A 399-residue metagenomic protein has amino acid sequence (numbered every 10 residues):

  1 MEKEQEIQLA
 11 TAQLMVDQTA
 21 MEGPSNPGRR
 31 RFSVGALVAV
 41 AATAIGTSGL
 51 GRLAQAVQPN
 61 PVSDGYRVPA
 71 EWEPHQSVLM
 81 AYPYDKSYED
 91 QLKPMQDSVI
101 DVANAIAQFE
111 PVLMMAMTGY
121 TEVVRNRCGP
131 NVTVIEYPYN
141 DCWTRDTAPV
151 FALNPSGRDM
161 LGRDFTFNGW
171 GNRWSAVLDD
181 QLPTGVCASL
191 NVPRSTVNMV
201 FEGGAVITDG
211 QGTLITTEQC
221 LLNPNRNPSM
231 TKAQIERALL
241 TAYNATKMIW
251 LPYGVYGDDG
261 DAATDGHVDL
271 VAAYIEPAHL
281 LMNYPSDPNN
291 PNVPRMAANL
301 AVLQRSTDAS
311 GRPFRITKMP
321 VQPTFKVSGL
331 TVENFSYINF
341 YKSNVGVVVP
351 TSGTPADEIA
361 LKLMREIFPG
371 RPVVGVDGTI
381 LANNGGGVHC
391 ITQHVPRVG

Functional and structural regions predicted by a protein language model:
M1-G28, A41, Q55: N-terminal secretory signal peptides
Q13-M15, E22-G23, T47, A297-L300 (+1 more regions): Compositionally biased non-globular segments, especially hydrophobic aliphatic-rich helices of signal peptides
V34-A39: Sec-dependent N-terminal signal peptides
A41-I45, V373: A generic secondary-structure boundary signal that marks alpha-helix termini
I45-R52: C-terminal segment of classical bacterial N-terminal signal peptides
V57-G399: The feature marks the mature, well-folded catalytic cores of soluble enzymes
